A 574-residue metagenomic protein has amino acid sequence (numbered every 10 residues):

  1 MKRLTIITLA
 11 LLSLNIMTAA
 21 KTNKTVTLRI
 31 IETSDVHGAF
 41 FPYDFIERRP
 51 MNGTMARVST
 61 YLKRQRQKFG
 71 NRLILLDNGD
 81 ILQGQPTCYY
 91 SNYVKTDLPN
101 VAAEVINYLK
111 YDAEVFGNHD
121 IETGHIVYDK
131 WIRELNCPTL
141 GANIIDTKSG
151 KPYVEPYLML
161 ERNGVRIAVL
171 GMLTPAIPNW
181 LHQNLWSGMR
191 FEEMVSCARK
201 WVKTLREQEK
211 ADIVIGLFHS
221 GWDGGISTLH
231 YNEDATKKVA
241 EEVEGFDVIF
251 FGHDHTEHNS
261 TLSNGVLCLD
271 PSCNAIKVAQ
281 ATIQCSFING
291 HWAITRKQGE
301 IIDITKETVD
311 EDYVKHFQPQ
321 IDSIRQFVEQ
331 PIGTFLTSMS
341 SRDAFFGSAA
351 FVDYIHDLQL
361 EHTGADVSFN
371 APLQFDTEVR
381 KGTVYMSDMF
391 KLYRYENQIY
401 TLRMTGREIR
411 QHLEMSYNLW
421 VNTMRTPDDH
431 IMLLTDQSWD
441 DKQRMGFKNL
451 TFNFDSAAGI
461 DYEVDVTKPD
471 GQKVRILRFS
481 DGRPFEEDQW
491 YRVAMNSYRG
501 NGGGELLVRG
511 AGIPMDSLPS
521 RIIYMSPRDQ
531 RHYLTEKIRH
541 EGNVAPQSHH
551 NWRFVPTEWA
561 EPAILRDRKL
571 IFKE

Functional and structural regions predicted by a protein language model:
M1-K24: Bacterial Sec-dependent N-terminal signal peptides
R3-T5, S13, L75, G245 (+2 more regions): Intrinsically disordered, low-complexity peptide-like regions
I6-L9, G70, K210, G364: Residue-level recognition of short, structured coil/turn motifs that connect secondary structure elements
L11, A20-K21, D212, M495 (+1 more regions): Intrinsic disorder/low-complexity segments
L12-S13, F45, Y90, M415: Alpha-helical transmembrane segments and their juxtamembrane interfaces
M17-A20, G79, R553, K569: Intrinsic disorder/low-complexity detector
K21-K306, F346-L358, S368, S526: Acidic, metal/ion-coordinating pockets
K24-R29, T33, A39-R48, G53-R64 (+5 more regions): Catalytic centers of hydrolytic enzymes
